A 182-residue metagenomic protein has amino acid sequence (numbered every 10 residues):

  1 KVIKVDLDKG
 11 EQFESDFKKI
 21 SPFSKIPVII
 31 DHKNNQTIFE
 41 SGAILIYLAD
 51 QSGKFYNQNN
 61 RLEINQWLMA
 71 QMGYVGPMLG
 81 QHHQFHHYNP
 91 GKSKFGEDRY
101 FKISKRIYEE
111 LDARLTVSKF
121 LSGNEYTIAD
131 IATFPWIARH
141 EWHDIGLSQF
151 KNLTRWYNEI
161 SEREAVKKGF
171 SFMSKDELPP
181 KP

Functional and structural regions predicted by a protein language model:
K1-K105, D112: GST-like domain detector, emphasizing the conserved glutathione-binding G-site in the N-terminal thioredoxin-like
D6, I128, M173-D176: Short, solvent-exposed turn/loop segments enriched in Gly/Ser/Thr/Pro and often Arg
G10-Q12, N158, E177-P179: Short secondary-structure boundary/hinge segments and terminal tails
N65-M69, R139-H143, P179-P182: Short flexible/disordered coil segments
M69, Q84, N158, S174-K175: Short amphipathic alpha-helical surface patches that mediate protein-protein
Y74-A165, G169: GST-like fold's C-terminal all-alpha helical module
G169-P182: Terminal-tail/helix-coil boundary detector
